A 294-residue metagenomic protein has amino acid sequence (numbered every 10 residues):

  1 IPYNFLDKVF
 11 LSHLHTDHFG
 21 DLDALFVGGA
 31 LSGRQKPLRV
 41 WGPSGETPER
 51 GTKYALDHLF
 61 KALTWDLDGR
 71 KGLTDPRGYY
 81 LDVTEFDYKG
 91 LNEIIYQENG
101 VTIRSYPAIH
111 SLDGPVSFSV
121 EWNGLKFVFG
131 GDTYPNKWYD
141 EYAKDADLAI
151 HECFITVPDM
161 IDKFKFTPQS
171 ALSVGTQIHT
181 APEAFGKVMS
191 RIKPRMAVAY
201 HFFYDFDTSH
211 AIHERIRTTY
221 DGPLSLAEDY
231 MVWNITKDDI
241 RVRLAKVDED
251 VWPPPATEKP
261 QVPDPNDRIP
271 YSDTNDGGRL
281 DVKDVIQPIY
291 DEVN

Functional and structural regions predicted by a protein language model:
I1-F127, H210-I240, T257-K259, D284-E292: Binuclear metal-dependent hydrolase catalytic cores
N4, F164-P168, P253: Generic signal for short, ordered secondary-structure residues within or immediately flanking folded domains
D23-G29, G33, P48-L56, Y79-F86 (+5 more regions): Noncatalytic linker/hinge segments flanking ATPase motor cores
L38, I103, E141, D145 (+2 more regions): A composition-driven signal for long, intrinsically disordered, charge-rich low-complexity tracts
S117, N123-K126, Y134-M231: Cap/insert and terminal regions of metallo-dependent hydrolase folds
T180-N294: C-terminal regulatory/interaction regions
